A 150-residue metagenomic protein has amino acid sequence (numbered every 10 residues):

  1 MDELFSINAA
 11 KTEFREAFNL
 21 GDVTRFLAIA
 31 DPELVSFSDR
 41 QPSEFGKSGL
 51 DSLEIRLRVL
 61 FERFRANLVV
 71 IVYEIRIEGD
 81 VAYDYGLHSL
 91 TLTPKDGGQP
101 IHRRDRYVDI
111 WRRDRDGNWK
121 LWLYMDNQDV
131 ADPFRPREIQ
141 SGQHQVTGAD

Functional and structural regions predicted by a protein language model:
M1-F37, R137-D150: Short, low-complexity N-terminal intrinsically disordered segments enriched in polar/charged residues
D2-F5, V23-E78, L87, H102: A solvent-exposed, acidic/Ser-Thr-rich amphipathic alpha-helical stretch
K11, S36, V70-V72, D84 (+4 more regions): Polar/charged side chains located within well-ordered beta-strands of beta-rich proteins
I71-E78, D126-D129, R137-V146: Glycine-rich beta-strand-turn "strand-cap" elements at beta-sheet edges
L90-P94, W111: Beta-strand elements of well-folded, non-transmembrane domains
R104-E138: Short beta-strand edge/turn micro-motifs at domain boundaries
